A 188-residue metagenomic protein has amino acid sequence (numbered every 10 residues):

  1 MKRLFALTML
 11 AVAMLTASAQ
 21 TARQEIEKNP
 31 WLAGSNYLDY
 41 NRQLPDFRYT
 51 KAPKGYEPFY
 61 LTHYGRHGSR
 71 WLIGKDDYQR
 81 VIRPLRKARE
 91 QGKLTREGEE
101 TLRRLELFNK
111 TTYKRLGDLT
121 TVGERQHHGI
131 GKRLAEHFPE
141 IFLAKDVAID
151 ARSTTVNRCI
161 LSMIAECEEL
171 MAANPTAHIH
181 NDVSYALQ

Functional and structural regions predicted by a protein language model:
M1-A22: Bacterial Sec-dependent N-terminal signal peptides
T21-Q188: Long, internal stretches of domain cores in catalytic or enzyme-like folds, emphasizing the mature domain core
